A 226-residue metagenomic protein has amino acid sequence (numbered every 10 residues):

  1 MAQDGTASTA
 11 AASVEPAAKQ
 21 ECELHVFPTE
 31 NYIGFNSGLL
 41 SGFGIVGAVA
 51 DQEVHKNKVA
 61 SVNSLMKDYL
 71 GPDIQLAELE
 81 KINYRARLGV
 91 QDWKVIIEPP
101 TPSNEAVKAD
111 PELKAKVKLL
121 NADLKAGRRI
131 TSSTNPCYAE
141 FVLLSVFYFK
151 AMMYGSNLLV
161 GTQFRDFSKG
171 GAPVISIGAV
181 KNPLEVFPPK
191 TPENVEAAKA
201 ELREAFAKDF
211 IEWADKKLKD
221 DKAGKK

Functional and structural regions predicted by a protein language model:
A2-P111, A223-K226: A structural "domain/chain start" motif
S37-A48, D123-K125, T162-G178: Phosphate-binding glycine-rich loops and adjacent basic patches that engage nucleotide phosphates, nucleic-acid
S37-L40, K108-L113, G155-S156, P173-I175 (+2 more regions): Surface-exposed beta-strand edges and their flanking turn/coil or helix-capping segments
K58, V62, E140-V142, L184: A generic structural signal for ordered alpha-helices
L65-K67, S168-D220: Short secondary-structure boundary motifs at beta->alpha junctions and helix caps
Y69-N83, K116-L124, A198-W213: Well-ordered, non-membrane alpha-helical segments in soluble/globular domains
E80-D92, L124, R128, F164 (+1 more regions): Hydrophobic, Leu/Ile/Phe/Ala-enriched alpha-helical segments that form helix-helix packing faces
P111-G170: Surface-exposed short loop/turn segments
